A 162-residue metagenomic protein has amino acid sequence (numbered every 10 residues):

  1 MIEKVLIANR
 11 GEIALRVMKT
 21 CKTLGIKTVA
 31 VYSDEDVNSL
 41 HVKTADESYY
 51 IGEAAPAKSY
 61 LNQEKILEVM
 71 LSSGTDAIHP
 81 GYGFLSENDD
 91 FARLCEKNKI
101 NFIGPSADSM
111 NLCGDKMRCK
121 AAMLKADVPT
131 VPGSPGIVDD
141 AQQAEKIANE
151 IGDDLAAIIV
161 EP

Functional and structural regions predicted by a protein language model:
M1-A148, G152-D153: N-terminal beta-alpha lobe that positions the nucleotide/phosphoryl donor in ATP/NTP-coupled carboxylate activation
E150, D154-P162: Gly/Ser/Thr-rich active-site cleft segment
